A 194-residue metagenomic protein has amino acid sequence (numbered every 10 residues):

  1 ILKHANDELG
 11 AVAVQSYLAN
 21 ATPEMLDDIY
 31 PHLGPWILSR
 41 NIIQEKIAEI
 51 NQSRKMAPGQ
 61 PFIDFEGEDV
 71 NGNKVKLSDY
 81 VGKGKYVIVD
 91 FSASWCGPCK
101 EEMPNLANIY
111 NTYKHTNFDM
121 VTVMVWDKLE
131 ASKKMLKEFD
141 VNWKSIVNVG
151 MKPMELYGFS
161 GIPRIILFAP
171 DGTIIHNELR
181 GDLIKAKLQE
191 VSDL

Functional and structural regions predicted by a protein language model:
I1-N41: Preference for long, solvent-exposed alpha-helical segments and helix-linker "stalks"
E45-D79, K187, D193-L194: N-terminal "domain-start" segment that seeds a small globular fold
P61, K85, S160-I162: Short, small/polar residue-rich loop motifs at catalytic or cofactor-binding pockets
K85, F91-N108: Conserved redox-active cysteine motifs that mediate thiol-disulfide chemistry, especially di-cysteine Cys-X(1-2)-Cys
I88-V89, M120, I165: Hydrophobic beta-strand anchors of alpha/beta hydrolase catalytic cores
K100-F139, V149-L156, A186: Structural microenvironment flanking redox-active thiols in thiol-disulfide oxidoreductases
K137-V141, V149-S192: Thiol/disulfide oxidoreductase modules built on the thioredoxin-like
